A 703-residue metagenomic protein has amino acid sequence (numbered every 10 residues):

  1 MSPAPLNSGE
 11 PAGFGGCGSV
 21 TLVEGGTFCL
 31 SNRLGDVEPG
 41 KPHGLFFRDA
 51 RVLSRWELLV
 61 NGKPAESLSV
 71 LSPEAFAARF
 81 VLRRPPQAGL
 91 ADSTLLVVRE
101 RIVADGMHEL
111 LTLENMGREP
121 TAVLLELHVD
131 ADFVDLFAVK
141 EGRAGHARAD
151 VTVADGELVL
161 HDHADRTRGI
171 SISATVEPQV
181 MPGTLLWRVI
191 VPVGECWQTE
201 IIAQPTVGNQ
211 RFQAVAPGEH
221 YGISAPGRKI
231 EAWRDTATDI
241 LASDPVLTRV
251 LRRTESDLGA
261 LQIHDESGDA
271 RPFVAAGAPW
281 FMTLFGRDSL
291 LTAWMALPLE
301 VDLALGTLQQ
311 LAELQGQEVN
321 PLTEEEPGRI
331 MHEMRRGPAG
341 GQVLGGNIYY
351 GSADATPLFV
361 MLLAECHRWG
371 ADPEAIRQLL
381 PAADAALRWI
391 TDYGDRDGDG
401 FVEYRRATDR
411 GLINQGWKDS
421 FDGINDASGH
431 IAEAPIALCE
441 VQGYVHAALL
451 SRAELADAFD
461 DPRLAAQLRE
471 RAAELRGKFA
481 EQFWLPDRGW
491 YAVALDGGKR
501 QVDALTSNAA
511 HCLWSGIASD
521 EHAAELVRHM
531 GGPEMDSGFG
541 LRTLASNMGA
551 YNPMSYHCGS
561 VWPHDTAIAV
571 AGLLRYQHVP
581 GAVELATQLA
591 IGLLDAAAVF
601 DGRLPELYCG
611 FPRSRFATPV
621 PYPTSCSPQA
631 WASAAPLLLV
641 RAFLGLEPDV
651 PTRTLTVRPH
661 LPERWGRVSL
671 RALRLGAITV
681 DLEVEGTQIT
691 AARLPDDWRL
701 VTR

Functional and structural regions predicted by a protein language model:
M1-T94, V103-G106, R118-P120, A131-A138 (+4 more regions): An extended acidic
A77-R79, R84-P86, Q204, L241-L284 (+9 more regions): Extended glycan-interaction surfaces of carbohydrate-active proteins
V97, L185-L186, N347: Short, solvent-exposed loop/turn positions at domain surfaces that link secondary-structure elements or cap domain
G106-H108, N115-L284, P373-L380, D384-D395 (+4 more regions): Acidic/polar, glycine-enriched structural segments that form the non-catalytic walls/loops of the carbohydrate-binding
A122, I190, Q198, L455-P486 (+4 more regions): Beta-rich accessory regions
Q213-K229, V246-R253, E300-L314, D372-T391 (+6 more regions): Extended, well-ordered alpha-helical scaffold segments
M282-I413, C439-Q442, H446, V502 (+4 more regions): Aromatic-rich carbohydrate-recognition surfaces in CAZymes
S625-W665: Catalytic cores of secreted or luminal carbohydrate-active enzymes
